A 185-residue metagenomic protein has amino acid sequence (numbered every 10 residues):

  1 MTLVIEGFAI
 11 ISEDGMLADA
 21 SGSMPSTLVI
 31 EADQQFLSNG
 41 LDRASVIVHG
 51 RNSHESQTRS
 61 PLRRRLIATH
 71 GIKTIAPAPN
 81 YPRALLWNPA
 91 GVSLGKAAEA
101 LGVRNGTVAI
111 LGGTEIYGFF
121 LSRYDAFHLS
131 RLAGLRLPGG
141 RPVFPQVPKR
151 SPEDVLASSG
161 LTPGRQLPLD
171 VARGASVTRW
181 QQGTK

Functional and structural regions predicted by a protein language model:
M1-K185: Enzymes that bind and transform nitrogen-containing heteroaromatic metabolites
